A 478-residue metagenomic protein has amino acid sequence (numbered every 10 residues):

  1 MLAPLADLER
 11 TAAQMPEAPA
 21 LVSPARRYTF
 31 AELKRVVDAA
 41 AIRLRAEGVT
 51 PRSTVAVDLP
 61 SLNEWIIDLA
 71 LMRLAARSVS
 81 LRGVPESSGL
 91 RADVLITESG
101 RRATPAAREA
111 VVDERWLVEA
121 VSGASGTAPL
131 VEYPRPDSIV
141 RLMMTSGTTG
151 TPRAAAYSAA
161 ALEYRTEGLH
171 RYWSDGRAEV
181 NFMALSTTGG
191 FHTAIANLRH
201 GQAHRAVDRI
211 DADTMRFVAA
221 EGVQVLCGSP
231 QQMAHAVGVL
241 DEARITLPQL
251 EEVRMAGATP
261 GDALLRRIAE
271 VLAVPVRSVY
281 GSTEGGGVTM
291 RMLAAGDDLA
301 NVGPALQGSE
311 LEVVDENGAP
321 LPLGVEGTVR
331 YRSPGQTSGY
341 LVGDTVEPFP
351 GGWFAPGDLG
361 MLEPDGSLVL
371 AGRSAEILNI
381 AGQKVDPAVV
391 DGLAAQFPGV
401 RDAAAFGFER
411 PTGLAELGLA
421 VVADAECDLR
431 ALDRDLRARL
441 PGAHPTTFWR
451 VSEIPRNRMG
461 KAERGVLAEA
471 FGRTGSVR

Functional and structural regions predicted by a protein language model:
E17-G48, S53-L59, L69, E86: Conserved AMP-binding/adenylate-forming core of the ANL superfamily
T29-A31, E132-P134, V140-E167: Conserved AMP-binding A3 loop
E163-A178, S186-V225, V239: Conserved AMP-binding/adenylation subdomain of ANL enzymes
V225-C227, V239-D298, E310: Gly/Ser/Thr-rich phosphate-binding loop
L226, S333, G339, L359-H444: AMP-binding/adenylate-forming catalytic core of the ANL superfamily
D298, E312-Y331, P364-D365, A425-L429 (+1 more regions): Conserved beta-loop-beta connector loops within the AMP-binding
P304-G308, A319-P350, Q383-V385: Conserved ATP/PPi-binding loop(s) of AMP-dependent carboxylate-activating enzymes
L440-A462: AMP-binding/adenylate-forming catalytic domain of the ANL superfamily
